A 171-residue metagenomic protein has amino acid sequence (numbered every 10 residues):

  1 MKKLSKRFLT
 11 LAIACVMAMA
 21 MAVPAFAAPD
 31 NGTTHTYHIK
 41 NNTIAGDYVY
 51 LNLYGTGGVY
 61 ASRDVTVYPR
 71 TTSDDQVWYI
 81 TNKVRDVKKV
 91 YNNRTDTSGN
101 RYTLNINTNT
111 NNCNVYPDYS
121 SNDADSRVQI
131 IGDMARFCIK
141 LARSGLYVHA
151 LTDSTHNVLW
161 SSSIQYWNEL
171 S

Functional and structural regions predicted by a protein language model:
M1-A12: Bacterial N-terminal signal peptides that target proteins for export
L9, A18-F26: C-terminal segment of classical bacterial N-terminal signal peptides
A28-S171: Lectin-like carbohydrate-binding module/patch detector with strong preference for beta-trefoil
